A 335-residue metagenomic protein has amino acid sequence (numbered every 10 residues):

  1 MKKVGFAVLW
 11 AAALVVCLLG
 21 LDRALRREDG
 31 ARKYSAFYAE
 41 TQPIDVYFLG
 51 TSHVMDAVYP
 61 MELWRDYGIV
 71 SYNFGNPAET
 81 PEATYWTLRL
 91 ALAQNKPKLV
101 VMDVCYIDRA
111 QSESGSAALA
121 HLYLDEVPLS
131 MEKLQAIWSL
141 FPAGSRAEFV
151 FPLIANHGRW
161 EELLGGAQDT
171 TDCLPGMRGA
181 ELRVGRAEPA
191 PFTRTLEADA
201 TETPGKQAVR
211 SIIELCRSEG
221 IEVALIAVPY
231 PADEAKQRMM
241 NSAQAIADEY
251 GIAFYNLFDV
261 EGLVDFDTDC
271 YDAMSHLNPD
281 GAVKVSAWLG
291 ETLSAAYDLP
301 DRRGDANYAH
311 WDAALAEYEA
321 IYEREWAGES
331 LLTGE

Functional and structural regions predicted by a protein language model:
K2-R23: Hydrophobic membrane-insertion alpha-helices, especially the h-region of bacterial N-terminal signal peptides
A24-I44: Alpha-helical transmembrane signal-anchor/signal-peptide segments
F48, N73-P77, L196-E202, A227-D233 (+1 more regions): Second-shell loop/turn segments in exported
L49, H53-I137: Membrane-embedded segments
V58, A83-W86, L129, K133-P142 (+7 more regions): Extracytoplasmic/secreted proteins, especially bacterial periplasmic and envelope-associated proteins
L99-Q111, Q168-G262: Conserved, well-ordered alpha-helix/loop/beta-strand core segments that scaffold catalytic motifs
A117-E219, R303-E335: Secreted/periplasmic serine-hydrolase-like ester/acetyl group-modifying domain
N241-W311, I321-T333: C-terminal regions of proteins
